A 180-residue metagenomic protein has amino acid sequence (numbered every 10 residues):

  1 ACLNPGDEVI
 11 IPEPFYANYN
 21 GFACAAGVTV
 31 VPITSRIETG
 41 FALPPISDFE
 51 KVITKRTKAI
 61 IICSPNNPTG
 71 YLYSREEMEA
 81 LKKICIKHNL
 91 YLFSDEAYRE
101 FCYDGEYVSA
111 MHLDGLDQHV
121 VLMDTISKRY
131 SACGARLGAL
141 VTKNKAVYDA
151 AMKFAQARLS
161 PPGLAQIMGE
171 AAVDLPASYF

Functional and structural regions predicted by a protein language model:
A1-E8: Phosphate-binding glycine-rich loop
D7, V28, K87-Y91, L116-Q118: A short helix->loop->beta-strand "cap" motif at the edges of active sites that frequently abuts
E13, P32-I37: Short beta->alpha connector loops at strand-helix junctions that form conserved, small/polar/Pro-enriched
G21-A23, I84: Hydrophobic/aromatic ligand-binding patch that stacks against planar heteroaromatic rings of cofactors or nucleotides
A25-V31: A short helix-loop-beta submotif of the ANL/AMP-binding
S35-D104: Active-site phosphate-binding strand-loop segment of PLP-dependent enzymes
H119-F180: PLP-dependent aminotransferase class I/II
